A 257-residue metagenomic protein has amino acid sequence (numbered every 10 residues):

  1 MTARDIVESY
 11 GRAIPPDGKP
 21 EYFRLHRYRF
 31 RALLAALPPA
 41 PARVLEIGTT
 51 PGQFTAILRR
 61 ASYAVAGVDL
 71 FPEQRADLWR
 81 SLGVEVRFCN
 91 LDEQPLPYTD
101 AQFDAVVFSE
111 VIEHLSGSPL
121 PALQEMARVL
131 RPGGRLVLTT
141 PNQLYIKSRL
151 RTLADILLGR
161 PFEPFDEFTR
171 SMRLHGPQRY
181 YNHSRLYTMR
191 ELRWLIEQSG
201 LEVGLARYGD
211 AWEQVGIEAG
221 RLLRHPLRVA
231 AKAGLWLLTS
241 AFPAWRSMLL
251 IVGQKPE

Functional and structural regions predicted by a protein language model:
A3-Y28, Q53, L70, Q74 (+5 more regions): S-adenosyl-L-methionine-dependent methyltransferase catalytic module, highlighting the catalytic core
R24-P41: Conserved alpha-helix/loop element of class I SAM-dependent methyltransferases that forms part of the SAM/SAH-binding
L34, R59, L123-A127: A structural alpha-helix within SAM-dependent methyltransferase catalytic domains
P41-T50: Conserved class I S-adenosyl-L-methionine
P51-A61: Conserved SAM-binding loop of SAM-dependent methyltransferases across substrates and taxa, primarily the Class I
A64-D69: Conserved SAM-binding motif I beta-strand of class I
Q94-V106: A short acidic, Gly/Pro-enriched loop at the edge of an enzyme's catalytic core that lines a small-molecule cofactor
V107-G117: A short SAM/SAH-binding and catalytic strip from SAM-dependent methyltransferases
